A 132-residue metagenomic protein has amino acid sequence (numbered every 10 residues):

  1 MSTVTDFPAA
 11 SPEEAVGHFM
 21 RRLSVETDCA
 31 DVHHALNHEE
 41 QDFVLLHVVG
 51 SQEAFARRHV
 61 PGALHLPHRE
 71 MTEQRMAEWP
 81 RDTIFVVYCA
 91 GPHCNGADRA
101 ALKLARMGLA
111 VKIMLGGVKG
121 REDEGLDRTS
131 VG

Functional and structural regions predicted by a protein language model:
M1-E53, G132: Flexible, polar/low-complexity N-terminal or interdomain linker segments that lie immediately upstream of folded
V25-E26, H65-H68: A conditional alpha-helix N-cap/helix-loop micro-motif detector
L45, A63-H65, V111-I113: Conserved beta-strand scaffold positions in the cores of enzyme catalytic domains, especially in NTP/NDP-utilizing
Q52-F55, N95-G96: Short, charged/polar "capping" segments at the starts of alpha-helices and the immediately preceding loops
F55-P61, R121: Short loop/helix-cap segments at secondary-structure boundaries that form the rim of catalytic
G62-L64, D82, R128-G132: Short, hinge-like loop/turn segments at secondary-structure boundaries
R69-R75: Alpha-helical scaffolding within the catalytic cores of extracellular/periplasmic polymer-degrading hydrolases
M76-E122: Catalytic cysteine-centered active loop of the rhodanese-like fold, especially the PTP/DSP P-loop
